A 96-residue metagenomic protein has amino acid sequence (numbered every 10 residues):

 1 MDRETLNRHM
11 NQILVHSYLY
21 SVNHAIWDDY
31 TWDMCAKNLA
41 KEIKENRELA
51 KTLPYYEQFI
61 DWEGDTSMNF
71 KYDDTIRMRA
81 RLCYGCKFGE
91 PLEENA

Functional and structural regions predicted by a protein language model:
M1-A96: Phosphate/adenylate-binding "loop-and-lid" substructures adjacent to NTP/NAD/dNTP-binding pockets in NTP-dependent
